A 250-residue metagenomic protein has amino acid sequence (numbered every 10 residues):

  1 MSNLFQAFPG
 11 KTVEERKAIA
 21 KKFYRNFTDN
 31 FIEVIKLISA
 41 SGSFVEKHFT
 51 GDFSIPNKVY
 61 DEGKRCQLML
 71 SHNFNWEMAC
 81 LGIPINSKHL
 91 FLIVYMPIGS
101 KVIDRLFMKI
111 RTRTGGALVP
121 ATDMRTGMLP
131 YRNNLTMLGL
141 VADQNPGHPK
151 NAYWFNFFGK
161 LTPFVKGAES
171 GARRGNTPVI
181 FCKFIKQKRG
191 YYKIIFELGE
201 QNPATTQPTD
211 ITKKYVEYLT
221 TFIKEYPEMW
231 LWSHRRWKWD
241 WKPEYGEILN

Functional and structural regions predicted by a protein language model:
M1-L70, D104-K109, G115: Membrane-anchoring hydrophobic helices of lipid-metabolizing enzymes
S2, L81, K109, S170 (+1 more regions): Surface-exposed charge patches
E14-K21, K58-D61, I85-N86, T122-N250: Non-catalytic C-terminal accessory region of glycerolipid acyltransferases and related lyso-lipid remodeling enzymes
I19-A20, G42-E46, S71-F74, L90-I93 (+2 more regions): Short acidic/polar alpha-helix capping motifs at helix-coil junctions
V34, S41, E46-K47, N73 (+5 more regions): Generic secondary-structure boundary/loop-capping signal
E62-T122, G147-K160: Catalytic core of membrane glycerolipid acyltransferases/transacylases, capturing the structured, soluble-facing
